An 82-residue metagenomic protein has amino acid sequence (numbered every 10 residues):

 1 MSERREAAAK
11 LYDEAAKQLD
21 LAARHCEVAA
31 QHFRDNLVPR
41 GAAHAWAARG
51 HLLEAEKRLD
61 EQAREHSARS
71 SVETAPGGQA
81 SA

Functional and structural regions predicted by a protein language model:
M1-H32: N-terminal acidic leader/helix
S2-A7, D60-A82: Short, charged, intrinsically disordered terminal tails
Q31-A68: Short, charge-rich amphipathic interface segments used for partner binding and complex assembly
